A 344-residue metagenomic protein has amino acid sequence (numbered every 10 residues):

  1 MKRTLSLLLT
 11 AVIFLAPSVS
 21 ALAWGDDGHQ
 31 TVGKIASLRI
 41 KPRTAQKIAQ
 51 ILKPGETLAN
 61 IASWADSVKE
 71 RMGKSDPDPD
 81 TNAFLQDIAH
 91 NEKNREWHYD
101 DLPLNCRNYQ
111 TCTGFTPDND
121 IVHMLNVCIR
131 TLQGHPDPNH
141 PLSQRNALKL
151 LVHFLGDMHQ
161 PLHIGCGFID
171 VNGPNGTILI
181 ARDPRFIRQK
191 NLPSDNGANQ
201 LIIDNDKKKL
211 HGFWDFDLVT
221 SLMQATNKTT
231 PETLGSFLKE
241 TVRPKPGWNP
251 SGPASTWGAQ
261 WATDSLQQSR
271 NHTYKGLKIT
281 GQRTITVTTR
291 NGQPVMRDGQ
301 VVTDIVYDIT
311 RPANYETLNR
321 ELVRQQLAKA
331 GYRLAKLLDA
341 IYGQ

Functional and structural regions predicted by a protein language model:
M1-L8: Bacterial N-terminal signal peptides that target proteins for export
L9-F14: Hydrophobic helical h-region of N-terminal Sec-dependent signal peptides in bacterial secretory/periplasmic proteins
A16-S20: N-terminal signal peptide c-region/cleavage motif recognized by signal peptidases
L22-F154, P161-Q344: N-terminal, motif-rich segments that launch catalysis or mediate targeting to/interaction with membranes, typified by
